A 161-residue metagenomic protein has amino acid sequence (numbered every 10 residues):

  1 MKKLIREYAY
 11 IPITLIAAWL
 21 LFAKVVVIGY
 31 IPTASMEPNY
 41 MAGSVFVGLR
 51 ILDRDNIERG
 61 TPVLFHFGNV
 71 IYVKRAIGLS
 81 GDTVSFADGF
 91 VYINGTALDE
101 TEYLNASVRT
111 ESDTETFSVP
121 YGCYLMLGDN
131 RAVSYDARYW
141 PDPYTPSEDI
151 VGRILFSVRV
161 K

Functional and structural regions predicted by a protein language model:
K2-Y8, F22, V27-G29, E37-K161: Soluble "head" domains of membrane/secretory-pathway proteins
Y8-I16, L20: Alpha-helical transmembrane spans of integral membrane proteins, capturing the lipid-embedded, hydrophobic core of TM
